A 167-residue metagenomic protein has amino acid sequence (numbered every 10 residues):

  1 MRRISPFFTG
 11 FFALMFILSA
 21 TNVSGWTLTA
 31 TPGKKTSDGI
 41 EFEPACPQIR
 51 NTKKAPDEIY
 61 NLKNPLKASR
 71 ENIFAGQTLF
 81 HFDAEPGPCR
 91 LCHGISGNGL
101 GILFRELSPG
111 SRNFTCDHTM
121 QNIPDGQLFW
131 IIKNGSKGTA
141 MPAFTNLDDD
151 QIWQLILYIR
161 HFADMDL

Functional and structural regions predicted by a protein language model:
R2-G10: Bacterial N-terminal signal peptides that target proteins for export
G10-S19: Bacterial N-terminal signal peptides
I49-F82: Electrostatic cytochrome c docking/interface patches
R70-E71, G94-D125, F129: Gly/Gly-Pro-rich "capping" loops immediately C-terminal to redox-active cysteine motifs in periplasmic/lumenal
F74-R90, F104-L107, N122-G126, N146-D149 (+1 more regions): Sequence context surrounding c-type heme c attachment/ligation sites in exported
A84-S96, L155-I159: The canonical Cys-X-X-Cys-His
L91-G99, K133-N134, T145: Detector for the c-type heme attachment site
W130-I131, F144-L167: C-terminal capping alpha-helices of c-type cytochrome domains
